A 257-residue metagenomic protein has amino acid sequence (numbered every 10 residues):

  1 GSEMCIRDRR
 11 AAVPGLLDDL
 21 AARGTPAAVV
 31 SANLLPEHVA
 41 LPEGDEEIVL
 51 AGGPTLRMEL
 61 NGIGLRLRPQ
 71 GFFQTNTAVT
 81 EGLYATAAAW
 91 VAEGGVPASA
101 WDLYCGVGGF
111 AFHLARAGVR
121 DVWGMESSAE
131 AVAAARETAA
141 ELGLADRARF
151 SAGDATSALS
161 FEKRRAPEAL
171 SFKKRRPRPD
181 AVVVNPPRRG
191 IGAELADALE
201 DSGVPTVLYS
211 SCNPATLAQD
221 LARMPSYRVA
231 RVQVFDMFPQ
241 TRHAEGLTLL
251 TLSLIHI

Functional and structural regions predicted by a protein language model:
G1-I6, I257: Short, small-residue-biased leader/transition segments that mark boundaries at the very start of proteins
D8-P167, S171-L254: Rossmann-like S-adenosyl-L-methionine
